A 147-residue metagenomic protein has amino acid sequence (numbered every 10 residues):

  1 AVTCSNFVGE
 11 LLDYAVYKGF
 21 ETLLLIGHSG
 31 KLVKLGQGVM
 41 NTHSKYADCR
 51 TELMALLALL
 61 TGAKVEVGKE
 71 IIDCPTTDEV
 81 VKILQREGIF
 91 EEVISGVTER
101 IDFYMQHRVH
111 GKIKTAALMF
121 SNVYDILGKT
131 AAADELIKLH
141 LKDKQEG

Functional and structural regions predicted by a protein language model:
A1-S95, M105-R108, K112, L118-N122: A structural signal for small-residue-enriched, beta-sheet-centric alpha/beta enzyme cores and oligomeric scaffold folds
T98-G147: Extended hydrophobic packing segments that form well-structured cores
